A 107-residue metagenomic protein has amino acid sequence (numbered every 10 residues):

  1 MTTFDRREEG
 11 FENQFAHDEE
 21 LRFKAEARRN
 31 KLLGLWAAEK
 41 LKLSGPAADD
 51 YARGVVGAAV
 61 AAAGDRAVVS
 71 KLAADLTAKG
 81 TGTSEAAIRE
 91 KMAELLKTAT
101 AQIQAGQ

Functional and structural regions predicted by a protein language model:
M1-Q107: A charge-rich, low-complexity, intrinsically flexible signal that marks solvent-exposed coils, linkers, repeats
